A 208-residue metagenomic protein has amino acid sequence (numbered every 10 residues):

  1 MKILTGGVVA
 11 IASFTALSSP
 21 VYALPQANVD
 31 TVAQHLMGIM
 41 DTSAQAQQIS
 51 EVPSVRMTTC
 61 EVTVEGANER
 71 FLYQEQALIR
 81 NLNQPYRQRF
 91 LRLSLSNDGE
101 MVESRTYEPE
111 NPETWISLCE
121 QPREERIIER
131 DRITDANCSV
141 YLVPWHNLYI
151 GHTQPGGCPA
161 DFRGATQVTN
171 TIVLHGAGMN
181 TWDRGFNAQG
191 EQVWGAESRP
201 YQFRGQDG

Functional and structural regions predicted by a protein language model:
M1-T5: Positively charged n-region of N-terminal signal peptides that target proteins for export
G7-A16: Bacterial N-terminal signal peptides
S18-P25: Boundary at the C-terminal end of the N-terminal hydrophobic targeting segment
Q26-S50, S54, V62, A77-G208: Calycin-type beta-barrel ligand-binding domains and close structural analogs
F71-Y73: Glycine- and aromatic-enriched membrane insertion/assembly motifs of diderm outer-membrane and organelle channel
